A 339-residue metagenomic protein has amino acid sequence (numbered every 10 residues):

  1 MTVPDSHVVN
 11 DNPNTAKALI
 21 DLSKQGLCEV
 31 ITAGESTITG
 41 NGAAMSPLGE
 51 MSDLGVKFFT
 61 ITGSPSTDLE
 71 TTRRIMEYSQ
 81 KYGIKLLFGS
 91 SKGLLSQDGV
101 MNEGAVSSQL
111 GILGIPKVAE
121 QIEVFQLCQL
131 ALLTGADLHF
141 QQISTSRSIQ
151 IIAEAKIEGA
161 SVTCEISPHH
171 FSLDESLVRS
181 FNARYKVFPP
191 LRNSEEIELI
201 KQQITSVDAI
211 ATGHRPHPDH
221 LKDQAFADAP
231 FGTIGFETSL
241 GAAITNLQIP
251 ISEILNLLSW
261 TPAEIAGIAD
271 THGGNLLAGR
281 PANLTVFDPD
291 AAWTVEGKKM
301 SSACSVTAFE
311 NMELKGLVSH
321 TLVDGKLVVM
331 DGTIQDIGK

Functional and structural regions predicted by a protein language model:
M1-K24: Metal-associated gating/positioning segment near the N- to mid-region
V3-V8, E35, S64, S91-K92 (+3 more regions): Short, ordered loop/turn segments at secondary-structure junctions
D11-T15, C28-E29, S79-I84, F226-G235: Short acidic, glycine/proline-enriched helix-loop-strand junctions
K17, M45-I210: Histidine/acidic residue-rich metal-binding segments in metalloenzymes
D21-S36: A glycine-rich helix N-cap at a beta->alpha junction
E35-N41, L48: Active-site beta->alpha loop and helix N-cap motifs at the rims of alpha/beta catalytic domains
S108-G135, T205, A209, R215-D290: His/Asp/Glu-enriched, well-ordered alpha-helical/loop segment that forms or immediately abuts the divalent-metal
A225-D228, A278-G338: C-terminal cap of metal-dependent C-N hydrolases
